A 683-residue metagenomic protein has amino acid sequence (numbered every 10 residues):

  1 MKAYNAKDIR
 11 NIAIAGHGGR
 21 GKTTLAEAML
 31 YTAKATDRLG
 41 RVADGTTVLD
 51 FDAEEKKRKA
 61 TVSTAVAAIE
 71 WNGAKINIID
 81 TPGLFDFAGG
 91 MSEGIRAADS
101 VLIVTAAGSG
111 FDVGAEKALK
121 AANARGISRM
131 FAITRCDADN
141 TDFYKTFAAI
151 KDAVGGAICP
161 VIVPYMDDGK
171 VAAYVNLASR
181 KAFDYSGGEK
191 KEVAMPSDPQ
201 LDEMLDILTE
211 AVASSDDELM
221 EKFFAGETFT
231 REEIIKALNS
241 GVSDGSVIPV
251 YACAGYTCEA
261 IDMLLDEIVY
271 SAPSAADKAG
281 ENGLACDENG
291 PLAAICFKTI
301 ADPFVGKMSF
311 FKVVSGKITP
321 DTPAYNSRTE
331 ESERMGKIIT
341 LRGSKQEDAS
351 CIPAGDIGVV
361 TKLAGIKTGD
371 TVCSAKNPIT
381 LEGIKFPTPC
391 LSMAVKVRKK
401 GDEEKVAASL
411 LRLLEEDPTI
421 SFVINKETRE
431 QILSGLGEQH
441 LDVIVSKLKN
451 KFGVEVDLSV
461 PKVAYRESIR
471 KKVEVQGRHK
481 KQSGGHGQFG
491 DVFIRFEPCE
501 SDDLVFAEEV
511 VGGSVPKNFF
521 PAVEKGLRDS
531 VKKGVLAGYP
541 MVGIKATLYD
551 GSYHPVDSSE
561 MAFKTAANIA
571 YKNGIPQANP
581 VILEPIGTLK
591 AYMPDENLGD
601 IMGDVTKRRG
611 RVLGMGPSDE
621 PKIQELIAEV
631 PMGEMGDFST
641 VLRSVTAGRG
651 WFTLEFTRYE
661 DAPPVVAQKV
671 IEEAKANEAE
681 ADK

Functional and structural regions predicted by a protein language model:
M1-K683: Structural and coupling elements of P-loop NTPases
